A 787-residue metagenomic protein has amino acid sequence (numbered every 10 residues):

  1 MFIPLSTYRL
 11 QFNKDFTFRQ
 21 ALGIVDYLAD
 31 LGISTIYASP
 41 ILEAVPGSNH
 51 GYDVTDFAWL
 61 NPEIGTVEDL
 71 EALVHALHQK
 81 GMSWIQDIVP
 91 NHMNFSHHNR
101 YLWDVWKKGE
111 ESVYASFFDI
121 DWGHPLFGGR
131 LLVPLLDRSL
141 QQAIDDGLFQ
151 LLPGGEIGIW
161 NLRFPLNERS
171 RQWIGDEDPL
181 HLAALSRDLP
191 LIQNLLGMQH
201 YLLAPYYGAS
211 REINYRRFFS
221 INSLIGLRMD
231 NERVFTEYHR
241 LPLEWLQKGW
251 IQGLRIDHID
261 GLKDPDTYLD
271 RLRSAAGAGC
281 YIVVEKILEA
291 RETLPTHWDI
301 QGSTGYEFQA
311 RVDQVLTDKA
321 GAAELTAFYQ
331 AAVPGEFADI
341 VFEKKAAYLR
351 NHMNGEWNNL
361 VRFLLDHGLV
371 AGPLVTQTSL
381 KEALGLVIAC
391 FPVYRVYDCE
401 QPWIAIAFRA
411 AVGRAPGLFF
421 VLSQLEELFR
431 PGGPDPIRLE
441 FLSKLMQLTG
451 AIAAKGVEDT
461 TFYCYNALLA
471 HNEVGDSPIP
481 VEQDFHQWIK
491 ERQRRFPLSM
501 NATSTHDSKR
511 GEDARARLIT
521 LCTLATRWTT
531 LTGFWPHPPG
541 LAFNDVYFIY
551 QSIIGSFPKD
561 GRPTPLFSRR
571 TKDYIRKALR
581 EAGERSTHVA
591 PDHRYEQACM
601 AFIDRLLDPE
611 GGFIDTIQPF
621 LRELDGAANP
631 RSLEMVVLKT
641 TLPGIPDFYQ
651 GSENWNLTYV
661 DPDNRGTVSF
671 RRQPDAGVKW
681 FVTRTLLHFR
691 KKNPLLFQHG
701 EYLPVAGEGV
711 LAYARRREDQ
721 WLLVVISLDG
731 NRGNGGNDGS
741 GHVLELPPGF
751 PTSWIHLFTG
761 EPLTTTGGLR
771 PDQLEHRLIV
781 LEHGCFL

Functional and structural regions predicted by a protein language model:
F2-S210, R216, K248, H258-E324: Acidic/aromatic-lined carbohydrate-recognition and catalytic surfaces of CAZymes acting on diverse glycans
R163-P242, E324-E356, L360, T505: Active-site cores of enzymes that catalyze phosphoryl transfer or operate on phosphate-rich substrates
P265, D270, C280, A310-T376 (+4 more regions): Polyanionic (Asp/Glu-rich) segments that form extended negatively charged tracts
I388-R395, L498-A514, Q551-K559, S632-D663: Conserved phosphate/anionic-ligand binding catalytic regions in large, soluble enzymes, centered on
F408-V412, F419-F429, G433-P434, S499 (+2 more regions): Extended, charge-enriched "interface" segments that sit outside catalytic cores
L606-L621, A676-E701: Amphipathic alpha-helical
V705-E745: Carbohydrate-binding surface patches
T765-L787: C-terminal beta-strand-rich structural cap/linker in extracellular carbohydrate-active enzymes
